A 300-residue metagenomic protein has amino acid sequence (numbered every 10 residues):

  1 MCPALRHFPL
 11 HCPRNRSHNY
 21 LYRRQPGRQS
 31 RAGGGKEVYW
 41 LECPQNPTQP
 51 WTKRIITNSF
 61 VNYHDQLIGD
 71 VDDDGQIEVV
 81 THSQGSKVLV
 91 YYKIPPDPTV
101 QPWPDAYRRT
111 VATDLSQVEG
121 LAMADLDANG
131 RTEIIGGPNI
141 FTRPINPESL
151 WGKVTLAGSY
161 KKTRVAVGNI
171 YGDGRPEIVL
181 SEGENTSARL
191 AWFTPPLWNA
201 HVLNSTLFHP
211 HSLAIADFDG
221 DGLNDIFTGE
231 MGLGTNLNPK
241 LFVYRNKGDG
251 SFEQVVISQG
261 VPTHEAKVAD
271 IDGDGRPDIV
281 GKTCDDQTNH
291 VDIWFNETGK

Functional and structural regions predicted by a protein language model:
M1-K300: Beta-propeller-forming repeat regions
